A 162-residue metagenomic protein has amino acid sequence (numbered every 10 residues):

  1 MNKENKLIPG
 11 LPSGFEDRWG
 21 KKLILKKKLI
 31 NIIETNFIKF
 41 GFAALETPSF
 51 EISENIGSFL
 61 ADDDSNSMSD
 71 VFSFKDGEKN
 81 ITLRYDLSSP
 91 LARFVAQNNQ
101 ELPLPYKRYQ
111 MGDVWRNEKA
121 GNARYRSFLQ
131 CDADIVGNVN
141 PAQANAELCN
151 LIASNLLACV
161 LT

Functional and structural regions predicted by a protein language model:
M1-T162: TRNA-recognition modules of translation machinery and tRNA-sensing kinases, especially anticodon-binding
